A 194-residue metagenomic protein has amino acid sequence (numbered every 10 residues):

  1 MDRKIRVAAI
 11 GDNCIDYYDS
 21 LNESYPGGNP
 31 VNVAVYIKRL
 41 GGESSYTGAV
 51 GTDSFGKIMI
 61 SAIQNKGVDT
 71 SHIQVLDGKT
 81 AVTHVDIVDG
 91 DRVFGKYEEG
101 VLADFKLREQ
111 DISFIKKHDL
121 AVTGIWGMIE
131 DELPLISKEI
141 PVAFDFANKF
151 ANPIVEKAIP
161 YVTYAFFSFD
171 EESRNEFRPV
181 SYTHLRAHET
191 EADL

Functional and structural regions predicted by a protein language model:
M1-D19: Positively charged, low-complexity intrinsically disordered leader regions
V7, S44-Y46, V142: Hydrophobic/aromatic residues located in beta-strands of well-ordered beta-sheets within soluble catalytic
I15-Y17, G42-L120: Conserved N-terminal subdomain of the carbohydrate kinase-like
Y18-G27: Short pre-catalytic strand/loop immediately N-terminal to key active-site residues, enriched for Gly-Thr
G28-N29, F55: Conserved alpha-helical elements of sugar-nucleotide-dependent glycosyltransferases
N32-K38: Histidine-anchored nucleotide/phosphate-binding helix
L120-S181: Conserved beta-alpha-beta core of the PfkB/ribokinase-like small-molecule kinase fold
T183-T190: Conserved small/polar residues in nucleotide/adenosyl-binding loops
